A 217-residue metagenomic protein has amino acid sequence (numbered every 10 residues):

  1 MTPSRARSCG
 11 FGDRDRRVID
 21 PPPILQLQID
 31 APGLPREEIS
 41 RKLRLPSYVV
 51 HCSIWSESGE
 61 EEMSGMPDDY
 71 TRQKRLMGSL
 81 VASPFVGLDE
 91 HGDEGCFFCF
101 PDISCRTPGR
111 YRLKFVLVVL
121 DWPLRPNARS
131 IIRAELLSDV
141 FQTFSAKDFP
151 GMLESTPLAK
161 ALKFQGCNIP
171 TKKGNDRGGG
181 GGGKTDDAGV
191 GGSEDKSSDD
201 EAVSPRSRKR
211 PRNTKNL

Functional and structural regions predicted by a protein language model:
M1-R112, V118-L217: Structured recognition/catalytic domains enriched at protein termini, typified by the LPMO catalytic fold at the mature
